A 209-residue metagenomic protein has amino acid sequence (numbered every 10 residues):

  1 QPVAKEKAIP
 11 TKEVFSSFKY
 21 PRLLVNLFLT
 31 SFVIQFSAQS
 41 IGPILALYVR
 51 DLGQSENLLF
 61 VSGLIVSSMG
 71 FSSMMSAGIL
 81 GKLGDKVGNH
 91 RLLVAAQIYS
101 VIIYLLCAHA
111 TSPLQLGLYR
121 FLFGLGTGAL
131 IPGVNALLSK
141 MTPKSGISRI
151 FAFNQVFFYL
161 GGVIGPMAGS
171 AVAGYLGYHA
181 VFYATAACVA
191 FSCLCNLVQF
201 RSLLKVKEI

Functional and structural regions predicted by a protein language model:
P2-L27, I209: Juxtamembrane intracellular "pre-TM" segments in multi-pass secondary transporters
Y20-I41, F121: Pair of pore-lining "gating" transmembrane helices in MFS-fold secondary transporters
P43-F60: Short amphipathic helix-loop junctions that connect adjacent transmembrane helices in Major Facilitator Superfamily/SLC
G70-G78, G162-V163: Residue-level signature of mid-helix packing/kink "hotspots" within the transmembrane helices of 12-pass Major
M75-G88: Helix-to-loop junctions at the C-terminal end of transmembrane segments in multipass secondary transporters
R91-L106: Structural signature of the two symmetry-related core transmembrane helices
I103, L114-L122: Paired small-residue
A129-T142: Intracellular juxtamembrane helix-capping segments at the cytosolic ends of symmetry-related transmembrane helices
